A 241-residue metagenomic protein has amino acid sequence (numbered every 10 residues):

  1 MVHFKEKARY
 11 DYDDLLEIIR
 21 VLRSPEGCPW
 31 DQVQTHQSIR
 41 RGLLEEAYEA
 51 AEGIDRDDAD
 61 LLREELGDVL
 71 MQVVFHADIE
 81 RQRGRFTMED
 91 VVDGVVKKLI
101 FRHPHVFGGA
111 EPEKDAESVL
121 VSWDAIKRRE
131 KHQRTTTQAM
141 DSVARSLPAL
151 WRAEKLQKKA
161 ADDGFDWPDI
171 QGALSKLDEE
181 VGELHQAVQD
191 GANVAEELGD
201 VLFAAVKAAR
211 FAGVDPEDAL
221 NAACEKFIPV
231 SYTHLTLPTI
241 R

Functional and structural regions predicted by a protein language model:
M1-L61, G109-E183, A187, G191: Extended low-complexity intrinsically disordered regions
L43-A51, D55, A59-R81, E89-K97 (+3 more regions): An amphipathic alpha-helical micro-motif enriched in hydrophobic residues with embedded/adjacent acidic residues
D60, L70, F75-K131: Acidic catalytic motifs of isoprenoid enzymes
P229-S231: Acidic, proline/serine/threonine- and glycine-rich low-complexity intrinsically disordered segments
T233-T239: Conserved small/polar residues in nucleotide/adenosyl-binding loops
